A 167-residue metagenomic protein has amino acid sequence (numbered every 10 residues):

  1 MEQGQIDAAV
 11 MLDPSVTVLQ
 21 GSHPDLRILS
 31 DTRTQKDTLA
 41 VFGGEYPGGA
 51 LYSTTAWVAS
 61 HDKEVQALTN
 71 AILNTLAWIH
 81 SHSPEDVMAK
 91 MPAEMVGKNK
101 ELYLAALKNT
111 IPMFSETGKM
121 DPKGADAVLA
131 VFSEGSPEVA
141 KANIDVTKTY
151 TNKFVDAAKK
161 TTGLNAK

Functional and structural regions predicted by a protein language model:
E2-P92: Pocket-lining segment of extracytoplasmic ligand-binding domains
Q3-D7, H23-D25, K100-E101, K119 (+1 more regions): A local structural motif
T38-V41, S115-E116, N152-K160: Short, solvent-exposed polar/charged micro-motifs at secondary-structure junctions
Y46, M120, L164-N165: Short, surface-exposed secondary-structure junctions/capping segments
S53, N109, S115, K141-D145 (+1 more regions): Residue-level signal for pocket-adjacent positions within structured domains
T54, D121, T151-V155: Residue-level signal for threonine
V58-V139: Secondary-structure end/capping motifs
D126-K167: Conserved C-terminal helix/tail region of periplasmic/extracytoplasmic solute-binding proteins
